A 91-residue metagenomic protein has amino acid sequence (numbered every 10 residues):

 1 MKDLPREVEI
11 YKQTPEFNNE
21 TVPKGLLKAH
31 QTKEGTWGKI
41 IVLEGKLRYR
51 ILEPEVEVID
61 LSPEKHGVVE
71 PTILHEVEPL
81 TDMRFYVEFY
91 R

Functional and structural regions predicted by a protein language model:
M1-T32: A short, N-terminal "cap"/entry segment at the start of jelly-roll beta-barrel domains of the cupin/DSBH fold
K33-G35, L52-V56: Short alpha-helix capping/helix-loop boundary micro-motifs
E34-R48: Short, conserved beta-strand element in jelly-roll/cupin
K39-I41, V69, Y86: Active-site scaffold segments
Y49-I51, V87: Short hydrophobic/aromatic-rich beta-strand segments that constitute the beta-sheet cores of beta-sandwich/beta-barrel
P54-T72: Short acidic-glycine-tyrosine-enriched beta hairpin
P71-R91: Ligand-binding loop in jelly-roll beta-barrel domains
